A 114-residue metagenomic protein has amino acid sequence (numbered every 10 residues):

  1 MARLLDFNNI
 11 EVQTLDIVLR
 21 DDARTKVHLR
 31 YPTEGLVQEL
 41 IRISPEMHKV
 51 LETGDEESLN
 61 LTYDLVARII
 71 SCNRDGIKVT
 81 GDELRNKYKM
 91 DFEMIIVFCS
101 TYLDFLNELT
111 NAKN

Functional and structural regions predicted by a protein language model:
M1-E11: Extended acidic low-complexity intrinsically disordered regions
E11-D22: Short acidic-hydrophobic surface loop/beta-edge motif
A23-N114: Short, surface-exposed, charged amphipathic helix/loop patches that serve as local interaction elements
